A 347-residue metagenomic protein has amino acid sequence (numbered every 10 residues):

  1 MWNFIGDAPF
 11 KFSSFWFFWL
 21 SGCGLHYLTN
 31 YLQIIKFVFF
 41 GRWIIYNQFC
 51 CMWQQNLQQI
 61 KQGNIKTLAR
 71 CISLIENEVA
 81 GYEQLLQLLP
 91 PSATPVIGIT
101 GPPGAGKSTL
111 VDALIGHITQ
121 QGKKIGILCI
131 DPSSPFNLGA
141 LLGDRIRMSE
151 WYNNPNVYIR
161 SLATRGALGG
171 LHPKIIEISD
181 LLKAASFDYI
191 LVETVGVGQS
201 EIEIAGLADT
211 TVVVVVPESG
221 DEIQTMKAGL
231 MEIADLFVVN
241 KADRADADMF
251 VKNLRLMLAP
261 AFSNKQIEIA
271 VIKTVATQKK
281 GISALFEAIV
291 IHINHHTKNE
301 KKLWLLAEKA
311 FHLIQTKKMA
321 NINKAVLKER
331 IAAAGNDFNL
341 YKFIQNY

Functional and structural regions predicted by a protein language model:
W2, W16-W19, W43: Tryptophan (W) side chains
C23, C50-C51: Cysteine-centered motifs
Q55-I97, P102, G116-S200, T210: Nucleotide-state-sensitive switch-loop elements of NTP-binding domains
L68, K273, S283-Y347: Long, well-ordered amphipathic alpha-helical subdomains in the mid-to-C-terminal portions of large enzyme subunits
K107: Conserved lysine of the Walker
L110: Hydrophobic positions on the alpha1 helix immediately C-terminal to the Walker A/P-loop
I202-P217, G229, D235: Inter-motif core of Ras-like GTPase G domains
A242-H292: Canonical P-loop GTPase G-domain recognition
